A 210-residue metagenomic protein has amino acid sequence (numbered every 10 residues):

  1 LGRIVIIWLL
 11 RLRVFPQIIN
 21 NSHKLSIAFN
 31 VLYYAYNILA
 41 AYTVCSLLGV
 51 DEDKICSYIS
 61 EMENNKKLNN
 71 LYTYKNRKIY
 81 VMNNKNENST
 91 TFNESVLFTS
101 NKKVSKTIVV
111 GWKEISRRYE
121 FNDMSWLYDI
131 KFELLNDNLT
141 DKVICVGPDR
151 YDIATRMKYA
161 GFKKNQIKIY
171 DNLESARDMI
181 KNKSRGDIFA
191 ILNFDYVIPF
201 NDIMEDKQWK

Functional and structural regions predicted by a protein language model:
L1-F29: Extended acidic/charged loop-beta regions that coordinate divalent cations and stabilize anionic phosphate/carboxylate
N20-K24, Y34, K78, N136: Generic signal for short, ordered secondary-structure residues within or immediately flanking folded domains
I27-N30, V44, N165: Generic anion/oxyanion-binding catalytic loop in active/binding sites
F29-A40, N65-K67: Short glycine/threonine-rich catalytic loop with a Thr-x-Gly-x-Asp
Y34-E52: P-loop NTPase catalytic cores that bind/hydrolyze ATP
S46-V50, C56-K210: ATP-dependent carboxylate-amine ligase
